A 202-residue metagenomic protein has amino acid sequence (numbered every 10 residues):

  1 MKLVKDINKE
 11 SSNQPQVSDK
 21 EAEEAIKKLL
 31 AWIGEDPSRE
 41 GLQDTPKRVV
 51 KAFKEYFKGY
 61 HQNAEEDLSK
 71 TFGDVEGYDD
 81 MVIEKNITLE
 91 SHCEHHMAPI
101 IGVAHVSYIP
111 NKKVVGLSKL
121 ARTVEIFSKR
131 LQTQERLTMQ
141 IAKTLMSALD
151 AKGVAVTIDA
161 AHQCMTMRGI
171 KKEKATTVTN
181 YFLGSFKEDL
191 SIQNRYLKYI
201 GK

Functional and structural regions predicted by a protein language model:
M1-K202: A domain-level signal for the structural core that forms small-molecule/cofactor-binding pockets and catalytic centers
